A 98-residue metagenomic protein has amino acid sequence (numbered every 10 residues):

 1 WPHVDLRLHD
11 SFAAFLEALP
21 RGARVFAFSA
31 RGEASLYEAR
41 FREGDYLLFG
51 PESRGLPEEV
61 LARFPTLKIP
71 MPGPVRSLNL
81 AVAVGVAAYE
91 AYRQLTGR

Functional and structural regions predicted by a protein language model:
W1-R98: Post-transcriptional modification and biogenesis factors for structured RNAs of the translation apparatus
